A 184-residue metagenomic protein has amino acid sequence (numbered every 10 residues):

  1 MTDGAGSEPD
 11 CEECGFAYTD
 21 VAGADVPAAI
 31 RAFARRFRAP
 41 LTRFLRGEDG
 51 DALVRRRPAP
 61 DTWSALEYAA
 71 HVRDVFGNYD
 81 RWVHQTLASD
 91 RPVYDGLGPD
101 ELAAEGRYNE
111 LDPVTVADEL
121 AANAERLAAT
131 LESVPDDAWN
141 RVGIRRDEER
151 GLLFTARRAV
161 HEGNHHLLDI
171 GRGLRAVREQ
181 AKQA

Functional and structural regions predicted by a protein language model:
M1-E8, D51-P99, A103, N140-A184: Short, contiguous alpha-helical
M1-R36: Terminal targeting/low-complexity segments that flank the catalytic cores of oxidoreductases
E13-Y18, D100-Y108: A short small-residue
D20-A29, S89, Y94, E110-L111 (+2 more regions): Solvent-exposed interaction patches of small proteins and small membrane subunits
A22, A34-R35, R43-R46, G106-P113 (+4 more regions): Small-residue-biased structural context
V26-F33, V72, V116-N123, T155 (+1 more regions): Amphipathic alpha-helix face/heptad-repeat signature
I30-T42, L102-N140: Acidic/histidine-rich alpha-helical segments that form the ligand environment of transition-metal centers
R31-W63: A glycine-rich, hydrophobic loop/mini-helix early in the fold
